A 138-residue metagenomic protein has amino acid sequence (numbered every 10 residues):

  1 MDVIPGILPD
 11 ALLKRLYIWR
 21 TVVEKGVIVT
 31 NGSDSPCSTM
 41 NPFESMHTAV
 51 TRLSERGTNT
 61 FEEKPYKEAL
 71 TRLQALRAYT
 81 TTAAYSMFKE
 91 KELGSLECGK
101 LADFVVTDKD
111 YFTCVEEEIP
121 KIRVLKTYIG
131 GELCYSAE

Functional and structural regions predicted by a protein language model:
M1-Y111, E117, K126-G130: His/Asp/Glu-enriched, well-ordered alpha-helical/loop segment that forms or immediately abuts the divalent-metal
